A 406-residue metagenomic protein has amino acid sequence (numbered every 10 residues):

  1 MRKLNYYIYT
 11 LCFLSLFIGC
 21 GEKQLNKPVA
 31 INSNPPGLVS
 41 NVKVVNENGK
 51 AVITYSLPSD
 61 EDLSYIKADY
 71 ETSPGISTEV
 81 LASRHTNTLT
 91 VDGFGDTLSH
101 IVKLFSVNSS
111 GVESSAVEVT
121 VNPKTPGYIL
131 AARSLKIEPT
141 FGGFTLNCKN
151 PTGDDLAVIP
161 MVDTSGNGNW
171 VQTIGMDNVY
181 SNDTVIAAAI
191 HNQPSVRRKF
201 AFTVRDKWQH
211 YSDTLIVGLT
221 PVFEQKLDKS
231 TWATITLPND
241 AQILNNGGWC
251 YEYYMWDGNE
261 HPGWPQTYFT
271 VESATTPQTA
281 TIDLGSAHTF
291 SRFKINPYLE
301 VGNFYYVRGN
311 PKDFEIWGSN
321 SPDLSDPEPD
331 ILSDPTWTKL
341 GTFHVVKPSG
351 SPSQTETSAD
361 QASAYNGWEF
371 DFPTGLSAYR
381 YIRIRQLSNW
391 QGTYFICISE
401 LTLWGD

Functional and structural regions predicted by a protein language model:
L16-G19: C-terminal motif of bacterial Sec signal peptides marking the signal peptidase cleavage site
G21-E61, E113-D154, D213-T236, W404: Pro/Thr/Ser/Gly-rich low-complexity, intrinsically disordered linker/stalk tracts
V42-G127: Post-signal peptide N-terminal segment of secreted/secretory-pathway proteins
L57, L63-T97, V162-S195, L332-S358: Recognizes extended acidic, P/S/T-rich segments that occur within or adjacent to Ig-like beta-sandwich modules
L89-V117, D183-P221: Beta-strand-rich modules
T164-I190, F202-L244: Preference for solvent-exposed, low-hydrophobicity sequence contexts
V217-G285, Y298, D360: Disordered, acidic Ser/Thr/Pro-rich linker "stalks" and the adjacent N-terminal cap of the next globular domain
E260-I331, A364-D406: Aromatic, loop-rich ligand-recognition surfaces of beta-strand-rich domains
